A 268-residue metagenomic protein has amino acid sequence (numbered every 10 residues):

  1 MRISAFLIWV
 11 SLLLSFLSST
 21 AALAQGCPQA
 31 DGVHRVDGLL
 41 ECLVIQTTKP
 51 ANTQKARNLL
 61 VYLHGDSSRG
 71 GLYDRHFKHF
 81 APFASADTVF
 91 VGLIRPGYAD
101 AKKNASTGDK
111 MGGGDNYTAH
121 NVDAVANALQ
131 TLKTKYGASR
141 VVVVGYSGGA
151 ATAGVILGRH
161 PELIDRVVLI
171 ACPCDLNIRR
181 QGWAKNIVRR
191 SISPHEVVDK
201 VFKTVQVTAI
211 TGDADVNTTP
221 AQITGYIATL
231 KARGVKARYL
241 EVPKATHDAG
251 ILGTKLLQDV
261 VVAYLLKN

Functional and structural regions predicted by a protein language model:
A22-K55: A domain-start/cap signature at the N-terminus of enzymes
L40, T48-A86, G92: Short, surface-exposed "cap/lid" segments of acyl-processing enzymes
I94-Y117: Cap/lid segment of the alpha/beta-hydrolase catalytic domain
M111-K135: Alpha/beta-hydrolase active-site loop
V144-G149, A153: Gly/Ala-rich beta-loop-alpha elbow adjacent to hydrolase catalytic centers
E162-D175: A conserved short beta-strand
C172-R238: The feature captures the conserved acid-bearing segment of alpha/beta-hydrolase catalytic domains
K231-N268: C-terminal catalytic histidine-bearing segment of alpha/beta-hydrolase fold enzymes
